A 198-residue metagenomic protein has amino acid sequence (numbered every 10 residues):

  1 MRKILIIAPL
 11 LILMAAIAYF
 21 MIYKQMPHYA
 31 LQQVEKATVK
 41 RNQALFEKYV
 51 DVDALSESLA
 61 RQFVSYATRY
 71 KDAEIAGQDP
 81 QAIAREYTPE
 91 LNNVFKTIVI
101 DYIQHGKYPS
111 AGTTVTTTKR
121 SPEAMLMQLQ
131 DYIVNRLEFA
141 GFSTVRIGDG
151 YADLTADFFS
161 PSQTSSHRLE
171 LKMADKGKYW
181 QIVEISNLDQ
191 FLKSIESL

Functional and structural regions predicted by a protein language model:
I4-K24: Hydrophobic membrane-insertion alpha-helices, especially the h-region of bacterial N-terminal signal peptides
A18-M26, A156, A174: Short N-terminal edge-element motif at the start of the domain
M26-N42: Alpha-helical transmembrane signal-anchor/signal-peptide segments
V39-T68: Short extracytoplasmic
E57-V115: Structured domain cores in non-transmembrane regions
N92-L198: Exposed beta-sheet edge and beta->alpha loop/turn motif
